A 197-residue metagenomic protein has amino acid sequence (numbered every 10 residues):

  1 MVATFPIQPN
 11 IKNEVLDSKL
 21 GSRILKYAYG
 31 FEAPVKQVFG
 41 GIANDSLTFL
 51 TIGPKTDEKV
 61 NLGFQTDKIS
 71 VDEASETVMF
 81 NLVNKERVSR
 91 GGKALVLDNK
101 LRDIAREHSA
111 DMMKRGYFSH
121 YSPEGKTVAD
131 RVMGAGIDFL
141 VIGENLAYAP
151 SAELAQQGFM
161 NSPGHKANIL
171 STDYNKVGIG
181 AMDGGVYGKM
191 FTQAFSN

Functional and structural regions predicted by a protein language model:
M1-E107, M182-N197: N-terminal targeting leaders of exported, membrane, and organelle-targeted proteins
R102-A152, I169: Short, surface-exposed glycine/acidic/tryptophan-bearing loops
I142, N175-V177, K189-F191: Envelope-exposed proteins and targeting segments
K166-L170, G180-G184: Short, exposed beta-strand-loop hairpins at the edges of beta-sheets in extracellular/periplasmic proteins
